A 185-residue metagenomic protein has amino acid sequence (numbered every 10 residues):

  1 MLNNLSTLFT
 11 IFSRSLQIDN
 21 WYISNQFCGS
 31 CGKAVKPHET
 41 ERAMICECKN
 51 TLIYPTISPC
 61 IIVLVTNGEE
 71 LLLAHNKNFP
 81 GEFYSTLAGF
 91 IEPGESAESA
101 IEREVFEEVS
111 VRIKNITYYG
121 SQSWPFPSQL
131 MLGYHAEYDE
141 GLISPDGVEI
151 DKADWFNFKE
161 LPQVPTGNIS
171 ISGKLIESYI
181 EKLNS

Functional and structural regions predicted by a protein language model:
M1-N25, P37, G81-Y84, D146-S185: Nudix hydrolase/Nudix homology domain
R14-L64: Cys/His-rich short segments
A43-S85, F90, R112-I113, A136: N-terminal strand-loop-strand
I61, L130-L132, D151: Change "...and in nucleic-acid phosphodiester-cleaving endonucleases..." to "...and in nucleic-acid processing enzymes
L87, I101, V105: Hydrophobic alpha-helical positions that pack around
E95: Surface-exposed, charge/polar-rich loops and edge strands
K114-S121: A short glycine-rich, hydrophobically flanked beta-strand micro-motif that places a catalytic Asp/Glu for divalent metal
Q122-S144: Active-site-adjacent beta-strand/loop module that shapes the phosphate/pyrophosphate-binding cleft
